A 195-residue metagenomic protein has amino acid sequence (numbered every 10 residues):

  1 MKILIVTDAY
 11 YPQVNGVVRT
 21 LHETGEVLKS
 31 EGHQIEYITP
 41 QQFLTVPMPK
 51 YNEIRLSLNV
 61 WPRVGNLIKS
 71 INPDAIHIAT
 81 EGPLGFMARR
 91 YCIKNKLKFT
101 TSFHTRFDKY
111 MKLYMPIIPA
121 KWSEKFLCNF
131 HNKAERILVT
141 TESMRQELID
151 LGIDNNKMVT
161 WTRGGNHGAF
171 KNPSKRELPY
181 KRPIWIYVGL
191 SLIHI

Functional and structural regions predicted by a protein language model:
M1-L44: N-terminal subdomain of nucleotide-sugar transferases
I3, A75, C92-Y110, L138: Active-site proximal beta-strand in glycosyltransferases
V6-D8, T140, W185-G189: Short hydrophobic "strand-cap" motifs at the C-terminus of beta-strands
Q41, S143, R163-G164: Carbohydrate-associated surface elements
P47-R90, K94, K121, K125: An amphipathic, basic-hydrophobic alpha-helix
K98-T100, K109-N129, H167-K171: Nucleotide-sugar donor phosphate/pyrophosphate-binding loop at the beta->alpha transition of glycosyltransferases
A134-T141, V159: A short beta-strand/loop micro-motif in the catalytic core of glycosyltransferases that engages the nucleotide-sugar
S174-I193: Conserved donor-binding/catalytic core segment of Leloir-type glycosyltransferases
